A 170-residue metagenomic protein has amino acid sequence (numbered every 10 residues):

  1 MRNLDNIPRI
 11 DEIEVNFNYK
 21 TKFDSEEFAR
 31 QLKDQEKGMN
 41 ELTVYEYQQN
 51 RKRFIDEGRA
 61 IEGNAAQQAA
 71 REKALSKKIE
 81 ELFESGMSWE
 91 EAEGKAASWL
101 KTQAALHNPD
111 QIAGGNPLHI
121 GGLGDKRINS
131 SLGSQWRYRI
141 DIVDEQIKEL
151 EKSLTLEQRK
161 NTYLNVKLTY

Functional and structural regions predicted by a protein language model:
M1-A105, P109-Y170: Nuclease and nuclease-like effector domains acting on nucleic acids or nucleotide cofactors
